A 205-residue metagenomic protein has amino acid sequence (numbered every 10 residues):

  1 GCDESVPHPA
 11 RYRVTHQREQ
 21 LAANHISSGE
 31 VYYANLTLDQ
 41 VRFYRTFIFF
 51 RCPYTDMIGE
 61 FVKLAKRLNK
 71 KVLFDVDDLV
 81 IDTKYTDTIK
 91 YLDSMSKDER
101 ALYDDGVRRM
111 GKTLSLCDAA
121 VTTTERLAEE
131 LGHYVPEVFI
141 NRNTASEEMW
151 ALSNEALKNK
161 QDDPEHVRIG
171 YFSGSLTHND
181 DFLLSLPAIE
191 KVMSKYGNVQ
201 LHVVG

Functional and structural regions predicted by a protein language model:
G1-P53, D180: N-terminal pre-catalytic "stem/leader" segment of glycosyltransferase-like enzymes
E4-N24, N143-G205: Conserved catalytic-core segment of nucleotide-activated headgroup transferases in glycan assembly
S5-P7, F74-V107, T144-S153, K160-E165 (+1 more regions): Acceptor-binding helix/loop patch of EC 2.4 sugar-transfer enzymes, predominantly nucleotide-sugar-dependent
Y32, K63-R67, K97-A120: Membrane-proximal helix-turn-helix segments that form the acceptor-binding/catalytic region of lipid-linked
V41, T88-M95, G111-L116: A conserved, positively charged/aromatic
R51-R67, D75-D87, F182-L186: An aromatic- and histidine-rich active-site surface loop
R67-K71, C117, V135-P136, V199: A short helix->loop->beta-strand "cap" motif at the edges of active sites that frequently abuts
S115-K160, R168: Donor nucleotide-sugar binding/catalytic pocket of nucleotide-sugar-dependent glycosyltransferases
